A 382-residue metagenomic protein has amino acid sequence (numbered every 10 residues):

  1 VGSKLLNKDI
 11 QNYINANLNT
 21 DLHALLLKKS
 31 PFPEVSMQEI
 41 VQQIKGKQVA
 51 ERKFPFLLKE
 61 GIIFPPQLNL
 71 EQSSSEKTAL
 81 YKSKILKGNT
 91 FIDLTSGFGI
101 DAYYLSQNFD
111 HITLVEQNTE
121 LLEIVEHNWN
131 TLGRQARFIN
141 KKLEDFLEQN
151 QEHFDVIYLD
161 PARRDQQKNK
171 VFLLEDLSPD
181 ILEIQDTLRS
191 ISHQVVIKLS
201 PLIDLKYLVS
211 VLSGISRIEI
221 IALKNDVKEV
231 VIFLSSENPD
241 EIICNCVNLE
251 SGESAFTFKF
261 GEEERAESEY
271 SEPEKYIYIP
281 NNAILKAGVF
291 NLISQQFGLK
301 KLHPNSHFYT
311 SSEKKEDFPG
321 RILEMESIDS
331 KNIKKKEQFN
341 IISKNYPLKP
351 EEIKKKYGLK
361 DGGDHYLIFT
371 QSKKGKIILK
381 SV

Functional and structural regions predicted by a protein language model:
V1-V382: SAM-dependent transferase fold signal centered on methyltransferase-like domains, encompassing both Class I
